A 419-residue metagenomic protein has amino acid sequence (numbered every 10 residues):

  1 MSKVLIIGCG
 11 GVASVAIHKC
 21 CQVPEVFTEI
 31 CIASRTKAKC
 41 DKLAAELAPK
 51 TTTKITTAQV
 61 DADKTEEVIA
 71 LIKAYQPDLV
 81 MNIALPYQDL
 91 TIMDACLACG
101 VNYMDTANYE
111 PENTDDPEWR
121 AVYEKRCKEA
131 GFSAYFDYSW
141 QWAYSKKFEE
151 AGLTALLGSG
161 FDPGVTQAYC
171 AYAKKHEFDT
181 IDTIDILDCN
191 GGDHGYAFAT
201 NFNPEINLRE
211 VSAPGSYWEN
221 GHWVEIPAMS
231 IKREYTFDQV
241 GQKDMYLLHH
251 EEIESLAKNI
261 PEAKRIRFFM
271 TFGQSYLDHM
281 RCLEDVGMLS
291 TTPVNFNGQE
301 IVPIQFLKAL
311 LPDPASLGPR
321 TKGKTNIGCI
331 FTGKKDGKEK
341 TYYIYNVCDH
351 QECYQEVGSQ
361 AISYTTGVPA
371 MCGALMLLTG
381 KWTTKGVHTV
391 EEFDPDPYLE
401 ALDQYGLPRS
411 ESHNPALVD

Functional and structural regions predicted by a protein language model:
C9-G10: Glycine-rich Rossmann-fold phosphate-binding loop(s) that bind the pyrophosphate of adenine dinucleotide cofactors
A13-S14: N-terminal Rossmann-fold NAD(P) dinucleotide-binding loop
R35-K39: Helix N-cap at the beta1-alpha1 junction of Rossmann-like dinucleotide-binding domains, i.e., the first residues
K50-K64: Rossmann-fold cofactor-recognition segment
D61-P77, Q88: Conserved Rossmann-fold cofactor-binding substructure of NAD(P)-dependent oxidoreductases
I72, D78-M81, Y103-D105: N-terminal Rossmann-like NAD(P) cofactor-binding module of classical short-chain dehydrogenase/reductase
P86-D89, M93-F202: Glycine-/Pro-rich loop/turn segments that contact NAD(P) or position catalytic residues in Rossmann-like domains
K175-D419: C-terminal catalytic/substrate-binding lobe primarily of soluble NAD(P)-dependent oxidoreductases
